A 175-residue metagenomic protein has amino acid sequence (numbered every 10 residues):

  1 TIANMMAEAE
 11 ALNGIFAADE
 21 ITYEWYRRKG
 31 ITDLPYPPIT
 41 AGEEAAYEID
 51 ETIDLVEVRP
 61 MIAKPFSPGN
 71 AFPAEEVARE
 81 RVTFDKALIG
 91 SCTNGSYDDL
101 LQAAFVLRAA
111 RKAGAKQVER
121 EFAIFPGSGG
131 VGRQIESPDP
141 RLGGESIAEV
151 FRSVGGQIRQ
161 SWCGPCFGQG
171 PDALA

Functional and structural regions predicted by a protein language model:
T1-A175: Fe-S-dependent hydro-lyases/dehydratases of central metabolism
